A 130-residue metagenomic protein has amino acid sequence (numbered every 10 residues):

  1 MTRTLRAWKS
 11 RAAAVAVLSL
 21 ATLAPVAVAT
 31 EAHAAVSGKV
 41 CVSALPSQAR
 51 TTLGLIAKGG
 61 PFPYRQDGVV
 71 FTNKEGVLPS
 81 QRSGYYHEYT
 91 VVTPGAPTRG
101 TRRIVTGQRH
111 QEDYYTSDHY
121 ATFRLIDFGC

Functional and structural regions predicted by a protein language model:
T4-V15: Bacterial N-terminal signal peptides that target proteins for export
A13-P25: Bacterial N-terminal signal peptides
L23-S37: C-terminal region of N-terminal signal peptides and the immediate post-cleavage residues of exported proteins
S37-E75: Extracytoplasmic/periplasm-facing segments of secreted or lipoprotein envelope proteins
F62-C130: Functional cores of ribonucleases/endoribonucleases
